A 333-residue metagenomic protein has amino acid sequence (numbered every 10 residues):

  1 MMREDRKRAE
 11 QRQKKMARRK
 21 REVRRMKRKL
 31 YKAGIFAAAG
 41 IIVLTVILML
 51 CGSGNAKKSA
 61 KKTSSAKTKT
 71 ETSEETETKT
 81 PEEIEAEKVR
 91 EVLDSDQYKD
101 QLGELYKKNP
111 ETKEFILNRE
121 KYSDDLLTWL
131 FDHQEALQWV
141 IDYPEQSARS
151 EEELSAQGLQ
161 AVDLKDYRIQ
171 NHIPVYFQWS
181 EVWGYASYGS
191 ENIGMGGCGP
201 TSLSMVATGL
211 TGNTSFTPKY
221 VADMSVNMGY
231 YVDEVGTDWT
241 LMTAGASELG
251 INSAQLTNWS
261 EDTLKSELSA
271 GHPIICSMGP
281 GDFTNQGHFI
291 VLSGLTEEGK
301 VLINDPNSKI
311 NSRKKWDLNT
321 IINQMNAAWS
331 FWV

Functional and structural regions predicted by a protein language model:
M1-M2, M16, M26, M49 (+7 more regions): Detector for methionine-enriched segments
M1-Y31: N-terminal Lys/Arg-rich, disordered targeting/topogenic segments
D5-K14, A56, A60, E234 (+1 more regions): Short linear motifs in intrinsically disordered/low-complexity regions
M26-K27, F36, D282-N285: Short amphipathic alpha-helix initiation/capping segments at coil-to-helix junctions
K29-Y230: Active-site-adjacent structural segments surrounding the nucleophilic cysteine of cysteine proteases and isopeptidases
P81-D94, Q101-E104, K113-L117, D163-L164 (+2 more regions): Conserved active-site-adjacent core of cysteine acyl-enzyme catalytic domains
